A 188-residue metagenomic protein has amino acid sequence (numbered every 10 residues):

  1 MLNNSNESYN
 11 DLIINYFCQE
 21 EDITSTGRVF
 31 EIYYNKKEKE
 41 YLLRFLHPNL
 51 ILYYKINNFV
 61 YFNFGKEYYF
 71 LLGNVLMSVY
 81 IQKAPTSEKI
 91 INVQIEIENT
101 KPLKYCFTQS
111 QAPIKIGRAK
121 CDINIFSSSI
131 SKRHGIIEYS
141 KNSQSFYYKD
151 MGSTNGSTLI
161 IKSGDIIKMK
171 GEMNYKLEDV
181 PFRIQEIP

Functional and structural regions predicted by a protein language model:
M1-K66, F107-P181: Forkhead-associated
K66-I116: Surface-exposed beta-loop interaction hotspot
M77-I81, F182-P188: Edge beta-strands of extracellular beta-sandwich domains
